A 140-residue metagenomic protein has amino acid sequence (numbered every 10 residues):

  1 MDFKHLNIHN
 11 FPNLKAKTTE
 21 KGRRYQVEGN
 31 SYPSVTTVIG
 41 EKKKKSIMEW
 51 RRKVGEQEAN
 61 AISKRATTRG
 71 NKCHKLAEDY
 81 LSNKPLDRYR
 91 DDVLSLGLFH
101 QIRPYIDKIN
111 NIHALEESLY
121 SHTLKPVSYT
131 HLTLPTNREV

Functional and structural regions predicted by a protein language model:
M1-K75: Charged, glycine-rich intrinsically disordered N-terminal tails and low-complexity linkers that flank
D2-P12, S63, T68-L132: Catalytic cores of nuclease domains that cleave nucleic-acid phosphodiester backbones
V27, V35-I39, I47, V54 (+5 more regions): Extended aliphatic helical segments
H131, N137-V140: Single conserved hydrophobic/aromatic residue that forms the stacking wall/gate of nucleotide- or nucleobase-binding
